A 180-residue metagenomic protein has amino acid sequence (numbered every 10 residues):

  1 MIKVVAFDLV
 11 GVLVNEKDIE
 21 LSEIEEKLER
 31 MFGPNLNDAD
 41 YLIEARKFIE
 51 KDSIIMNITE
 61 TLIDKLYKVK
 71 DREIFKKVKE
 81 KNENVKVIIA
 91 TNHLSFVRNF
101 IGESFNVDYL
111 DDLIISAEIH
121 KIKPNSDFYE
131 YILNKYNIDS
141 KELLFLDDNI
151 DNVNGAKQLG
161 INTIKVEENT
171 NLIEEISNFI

Functional and structural regions predicted by a protein language model:
M1-K47, K51, Q158: Active-site neighborhood of HAD-like aspartate-dependent phosphohydrolases
M1-V5, I101-I180: Asp-based, Mg2+/Mn2+-dependent phosphohydrolase catalytic module
V12-L13, I19-E20, H93-F96, I119-K121 (+1 more regions): Short, solvent-exposed loop/turn segments at secondary-structure junctions
E23-K27, I43-E44, T61, E73-K77 (+4 more regions): Alpha-helical elements of Rossmann-like donor-binding domains used by nucleotide-donor carbohydrate transfer enzymes
E44-T59, Y109-L113: Short, basic/glycine-rich phosphate-binding loops at helix/coil junctions that contact nucleotide phosphates
N57-I88, S126: Short, acidic loop-to-helix structural element flanking the phosphoryl-transfer center in phosphate-processing enzymes
K76-E118: Substrate-recognition/cap helix-loop segment adjacent to the acidic, metal-dependent catalytic center of Asp-based
